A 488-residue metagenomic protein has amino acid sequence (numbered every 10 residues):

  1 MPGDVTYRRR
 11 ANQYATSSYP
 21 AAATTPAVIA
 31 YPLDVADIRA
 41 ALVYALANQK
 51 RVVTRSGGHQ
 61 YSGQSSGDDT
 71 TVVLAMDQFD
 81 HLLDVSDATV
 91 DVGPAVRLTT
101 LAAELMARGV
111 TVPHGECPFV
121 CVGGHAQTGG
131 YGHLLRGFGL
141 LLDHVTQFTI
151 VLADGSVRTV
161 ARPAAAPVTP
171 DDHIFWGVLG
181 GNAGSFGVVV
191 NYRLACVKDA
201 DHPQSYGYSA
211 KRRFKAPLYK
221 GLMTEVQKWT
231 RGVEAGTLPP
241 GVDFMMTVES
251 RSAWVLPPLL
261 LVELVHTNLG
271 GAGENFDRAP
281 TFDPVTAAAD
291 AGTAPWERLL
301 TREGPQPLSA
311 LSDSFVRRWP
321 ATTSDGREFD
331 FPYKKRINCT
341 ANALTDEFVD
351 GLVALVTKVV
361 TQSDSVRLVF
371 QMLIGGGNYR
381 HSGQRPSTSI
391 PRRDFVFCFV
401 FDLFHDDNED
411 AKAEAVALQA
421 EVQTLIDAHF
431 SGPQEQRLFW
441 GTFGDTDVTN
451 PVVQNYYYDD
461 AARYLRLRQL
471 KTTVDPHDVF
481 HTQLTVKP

Functional and structural regions predicted by a protein language model:
M1-P488: Soluble FAD-dependent oxygen oxidases
